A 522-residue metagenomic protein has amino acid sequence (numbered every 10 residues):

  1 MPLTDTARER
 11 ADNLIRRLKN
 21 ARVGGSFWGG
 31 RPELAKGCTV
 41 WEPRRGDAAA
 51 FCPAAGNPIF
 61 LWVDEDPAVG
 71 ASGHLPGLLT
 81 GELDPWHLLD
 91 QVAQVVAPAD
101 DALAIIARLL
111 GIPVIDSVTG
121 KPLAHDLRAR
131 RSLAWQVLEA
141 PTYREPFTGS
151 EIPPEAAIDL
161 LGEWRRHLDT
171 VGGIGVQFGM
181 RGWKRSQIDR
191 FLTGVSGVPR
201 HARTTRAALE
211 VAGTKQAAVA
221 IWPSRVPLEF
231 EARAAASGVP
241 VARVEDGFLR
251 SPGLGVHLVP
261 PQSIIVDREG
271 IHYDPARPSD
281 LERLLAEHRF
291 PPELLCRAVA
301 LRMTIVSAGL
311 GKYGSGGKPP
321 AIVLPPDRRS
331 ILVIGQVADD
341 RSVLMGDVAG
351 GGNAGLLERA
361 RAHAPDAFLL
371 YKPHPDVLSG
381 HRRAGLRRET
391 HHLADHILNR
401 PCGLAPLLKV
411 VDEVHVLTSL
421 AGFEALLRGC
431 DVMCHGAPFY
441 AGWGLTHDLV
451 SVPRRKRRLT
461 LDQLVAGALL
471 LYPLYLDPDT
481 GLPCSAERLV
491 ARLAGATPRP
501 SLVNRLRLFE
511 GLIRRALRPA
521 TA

Functional and structural regions predicted by a protein language model:
M1-A522: Catalytic-core helical/loop segments in enzymes performing group transfer/polymerization on anionic/lipid-linked
